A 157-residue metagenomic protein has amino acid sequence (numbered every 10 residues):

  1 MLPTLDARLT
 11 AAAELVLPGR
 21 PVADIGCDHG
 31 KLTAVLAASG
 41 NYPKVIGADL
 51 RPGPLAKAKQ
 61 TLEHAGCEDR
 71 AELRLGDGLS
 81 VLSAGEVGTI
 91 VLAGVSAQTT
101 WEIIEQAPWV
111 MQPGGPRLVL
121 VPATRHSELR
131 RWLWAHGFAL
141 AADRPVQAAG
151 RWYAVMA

Functional and structural regions predicted by a protein language model:
M1-R20, A34: S-adenosyl-L-methionine
L2-A7, E86, Q98-A157: Class I S-adenosyl-L-methionine
G19-D28: Conserved class I S-adenosyl-L-methionine
H29-N41: Conserved SAM-binding loop of SAM-dependent methyltransferases across substrates and taxa, primarily the Class I
K44-D49: Conserved SAM-binding motif I beta-strand of class I
R51-G53: Conserved SAM/SAH-binding beta-strand->alpha-helix loop
A56-A84: S-adenosyl-L-methionine
V87-G94: Short SAM/SAH-binding signature in class I
